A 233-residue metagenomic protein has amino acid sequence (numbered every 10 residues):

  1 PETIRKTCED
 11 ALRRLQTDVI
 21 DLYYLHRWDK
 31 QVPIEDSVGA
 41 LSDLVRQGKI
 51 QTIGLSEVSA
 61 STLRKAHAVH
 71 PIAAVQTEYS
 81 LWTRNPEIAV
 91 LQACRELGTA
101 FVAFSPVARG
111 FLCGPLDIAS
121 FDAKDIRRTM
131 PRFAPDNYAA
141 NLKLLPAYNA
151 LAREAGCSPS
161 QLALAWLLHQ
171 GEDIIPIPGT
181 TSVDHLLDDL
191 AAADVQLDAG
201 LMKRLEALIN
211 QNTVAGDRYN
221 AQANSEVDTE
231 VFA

Functional and structural regions predicted by a protein language model:
P1, V69-A73, L91-R95, I118-D122 (+1 more regions): Short, hinge-like loop/turn segments at secondary-structure boundaries
P1-N85, A89, A100: Glycine/proline-rich, positively charged, aromatic-decorated active-site loop/lid region on the catalytic face
R46, R95, R153: Anion (oxyanion) recognition and catalysis
L55-S56, R84, S105, C157 (+1 more regions): Active-site-adjacent beta-strand anchor residues
S59, Y79-T83, S105-L112, W166 (+1 more regions): Glycine-rich beta-alpha junction loops
P86-D122, S158: Aromatic-lined glycan-binding groove of carbohydrate-active enzymes
A123-E154, H169, D173-I174, L187-A233: Terminal-tail/helix-coil boundary detector
L162: Glycine/threonine-rich phosphate-binding loop and adjacent beta-strand/alpha-helix elements that clamp
